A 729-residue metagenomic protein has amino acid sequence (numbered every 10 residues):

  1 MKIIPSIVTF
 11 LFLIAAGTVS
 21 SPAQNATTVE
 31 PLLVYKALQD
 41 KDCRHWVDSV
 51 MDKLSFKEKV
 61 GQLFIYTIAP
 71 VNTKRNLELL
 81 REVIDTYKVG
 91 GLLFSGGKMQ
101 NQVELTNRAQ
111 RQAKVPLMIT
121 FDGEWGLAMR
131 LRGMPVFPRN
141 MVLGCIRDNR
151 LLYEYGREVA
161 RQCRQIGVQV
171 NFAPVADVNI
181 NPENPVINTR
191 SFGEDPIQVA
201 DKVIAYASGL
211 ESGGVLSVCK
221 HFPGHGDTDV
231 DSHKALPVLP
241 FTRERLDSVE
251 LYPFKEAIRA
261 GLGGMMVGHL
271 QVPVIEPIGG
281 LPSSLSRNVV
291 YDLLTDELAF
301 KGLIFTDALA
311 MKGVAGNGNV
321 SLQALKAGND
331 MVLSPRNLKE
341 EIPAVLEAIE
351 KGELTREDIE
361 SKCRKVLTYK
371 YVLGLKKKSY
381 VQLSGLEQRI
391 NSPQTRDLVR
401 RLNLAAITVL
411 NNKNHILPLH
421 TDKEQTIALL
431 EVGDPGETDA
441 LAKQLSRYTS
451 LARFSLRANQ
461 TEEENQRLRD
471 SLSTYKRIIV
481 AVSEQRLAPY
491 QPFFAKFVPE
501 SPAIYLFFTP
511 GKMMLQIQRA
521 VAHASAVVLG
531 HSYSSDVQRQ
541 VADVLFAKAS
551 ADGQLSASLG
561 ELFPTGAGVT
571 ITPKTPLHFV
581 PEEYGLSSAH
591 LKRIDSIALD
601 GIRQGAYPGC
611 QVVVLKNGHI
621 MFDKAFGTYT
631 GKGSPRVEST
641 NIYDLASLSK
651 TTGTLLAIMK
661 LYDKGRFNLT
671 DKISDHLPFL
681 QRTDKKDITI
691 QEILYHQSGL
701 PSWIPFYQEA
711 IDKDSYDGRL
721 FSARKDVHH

Functional and structural regions predicted by a protein language model:
M1-V29: Bacterial Sec-dependent N-terminal signal peptides
A23-V83, D296, N317-S587: Preference for extracellular/luminal or secreted protein segments
S55, L92, Q102-L117, L127-M129 (+2 more regions): Second-shell residues forming the walls of enzyme active-site clefts
V71-D85, L152-Q162, D247-F254, G316-Q323: Short, acidic/polar
R81-G97, P182-E183, I258-L281, S473-Q485: Short acidic, glycine-rich surface-loop motifs adjacent to enzyme active sites
M99-P116, R147-G167, L354, I359-R364 (+2 more regions): Active-site-adjacent structural elements in enzyme catalytic domains
E583-L645, R666-N668: Short, conserved catalytic-motif segment at the N-terminal edge
K616, T628-H729: Active-site-proximal loop and beta-strand segments within enzyme catalytic domains
